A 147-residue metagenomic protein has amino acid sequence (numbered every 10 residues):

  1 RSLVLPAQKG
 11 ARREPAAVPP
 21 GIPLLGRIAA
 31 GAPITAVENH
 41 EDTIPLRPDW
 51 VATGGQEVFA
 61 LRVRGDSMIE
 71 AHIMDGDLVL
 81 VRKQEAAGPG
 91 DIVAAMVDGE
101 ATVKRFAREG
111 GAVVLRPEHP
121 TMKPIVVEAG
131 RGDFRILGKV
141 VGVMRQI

Functional and structural regions predicted by a protein language model:
R1-M74, A101, R108-A112, G130 (+2 more regions): Short, positionally conserved secondary-structure boundary motifs
V58, G88-V93: Short, hydrophobic/aromatic-rich segments at coil-to-beta transitions
E70-A71, A87-P89: Short, solvent-exposed loop/turn segments at secondary-structure junctions
G76-D77, D91: Structural motif
V81-A87: Short acidic low-complexity segments
T102-V126: PDZ-domain C-terminal substructure recognizer with occasional recognition of PDZ-binding tails
